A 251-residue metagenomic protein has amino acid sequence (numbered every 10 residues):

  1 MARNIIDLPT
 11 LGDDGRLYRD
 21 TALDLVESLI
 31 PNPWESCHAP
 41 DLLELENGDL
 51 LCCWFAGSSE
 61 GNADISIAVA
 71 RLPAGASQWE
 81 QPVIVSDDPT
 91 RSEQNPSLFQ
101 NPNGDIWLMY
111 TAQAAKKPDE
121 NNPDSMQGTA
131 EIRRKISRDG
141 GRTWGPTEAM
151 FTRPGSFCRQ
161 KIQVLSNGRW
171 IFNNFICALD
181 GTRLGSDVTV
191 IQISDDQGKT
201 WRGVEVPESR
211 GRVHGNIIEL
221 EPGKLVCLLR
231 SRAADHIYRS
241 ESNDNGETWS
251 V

Functional and structural regions predicted by a protein language model:
M1-V251: Asp-box/BNR beta-propeller blade signature and adjacent active/binding-site loops in extracellular glycan-interacting
